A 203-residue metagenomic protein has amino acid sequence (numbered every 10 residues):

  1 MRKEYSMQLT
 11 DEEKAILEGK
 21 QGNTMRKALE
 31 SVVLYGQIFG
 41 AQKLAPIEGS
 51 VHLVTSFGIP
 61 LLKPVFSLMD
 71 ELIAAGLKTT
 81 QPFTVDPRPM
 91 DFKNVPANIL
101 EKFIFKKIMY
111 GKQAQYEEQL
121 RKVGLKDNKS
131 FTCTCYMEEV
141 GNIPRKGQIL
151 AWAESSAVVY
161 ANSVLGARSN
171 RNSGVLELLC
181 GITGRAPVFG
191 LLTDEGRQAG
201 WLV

Functional and structural regions predicted by a protein language model:
R2-V203: Non-transmembrane, aqueous-exposed alpha-helical and coiled segments at domain scale
